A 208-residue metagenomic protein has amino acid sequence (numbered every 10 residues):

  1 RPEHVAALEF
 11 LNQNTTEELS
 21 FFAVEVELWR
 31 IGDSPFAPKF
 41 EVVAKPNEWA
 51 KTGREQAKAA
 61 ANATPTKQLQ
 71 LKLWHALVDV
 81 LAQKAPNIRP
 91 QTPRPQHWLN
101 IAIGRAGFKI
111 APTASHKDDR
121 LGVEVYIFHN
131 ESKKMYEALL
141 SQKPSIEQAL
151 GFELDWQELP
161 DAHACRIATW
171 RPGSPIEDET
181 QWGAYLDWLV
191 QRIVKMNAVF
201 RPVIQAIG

Functional and structural regions predicted by a protein language model:
R1-G208: Charged, terminal alpha-helix-loop-beta segments that serve as non-catalytic nucleic-acid engagement and/or assembly
